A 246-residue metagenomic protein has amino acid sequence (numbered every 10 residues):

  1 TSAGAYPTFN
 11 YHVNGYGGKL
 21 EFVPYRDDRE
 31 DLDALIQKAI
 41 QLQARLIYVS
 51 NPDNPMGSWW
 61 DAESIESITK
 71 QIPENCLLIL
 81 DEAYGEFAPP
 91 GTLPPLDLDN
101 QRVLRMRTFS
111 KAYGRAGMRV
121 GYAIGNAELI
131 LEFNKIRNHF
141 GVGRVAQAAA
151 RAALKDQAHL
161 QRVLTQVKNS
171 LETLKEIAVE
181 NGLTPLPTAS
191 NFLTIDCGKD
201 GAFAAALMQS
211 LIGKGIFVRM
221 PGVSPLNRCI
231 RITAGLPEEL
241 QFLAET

Functional and structural regions predicted by a protein language model:
T1-V49: PLP-dependent aminotransferase-like
N14, E30-L42, P55-L78, E82-R115: Active-site pre-lysine segment of PLP-dependent enzymes
F22-V23, L46-P52, L78-L80, P187-A189: Short beta-strands and strand-loop turn motifs
Y25, K168, E180-K214, I230 (+1 more regions): Conserved PLP-binding catalytic core of the aspartate aminotransferase-like
E63, A206, S210-R219, V223-T246: PLP-dependent enzyme catalytic core of the Aspartate aminotransferase-like
R102-L186: PLP-dependent aminotransferase class I/II
G117, A189, P225-R228: Short acidic/glycine-enriched loop/turn segments that link adjacent beta-strands
